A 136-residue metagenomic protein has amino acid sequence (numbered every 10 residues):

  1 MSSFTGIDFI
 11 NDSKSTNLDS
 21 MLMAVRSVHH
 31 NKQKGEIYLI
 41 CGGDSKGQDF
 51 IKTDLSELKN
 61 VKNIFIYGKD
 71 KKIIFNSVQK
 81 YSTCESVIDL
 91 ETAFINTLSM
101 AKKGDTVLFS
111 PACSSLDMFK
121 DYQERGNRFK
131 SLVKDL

Functional and structural regions predicted by a protein language model:
M1-F9, F75-V78, T83, K130: Acidic, Mg2+-coordinating active-site environments of NTP-dependent enzymes
M1-N60: Nucleotide phosphate-binding/pyrophosphate-handling subdomain across enzymes that bind or process nucleotide phosphates
S45-D105: C-terminal helical cap/extension that packs against the catalytic core of soluble nucleotide-cofactor enzymes
I73, C113-D117: Short glycine-rich, flexible loops that bind phosphorylated cofactors or substrates
I95, D117, R128-L136: Phosphate-binding loop of NTP-binding sites
L108-A112: Short beta-strands and strand-loop turn motifs
F119-Y122: Short, solvent-exposed loop/turn segments at secondary-structure boundaries
